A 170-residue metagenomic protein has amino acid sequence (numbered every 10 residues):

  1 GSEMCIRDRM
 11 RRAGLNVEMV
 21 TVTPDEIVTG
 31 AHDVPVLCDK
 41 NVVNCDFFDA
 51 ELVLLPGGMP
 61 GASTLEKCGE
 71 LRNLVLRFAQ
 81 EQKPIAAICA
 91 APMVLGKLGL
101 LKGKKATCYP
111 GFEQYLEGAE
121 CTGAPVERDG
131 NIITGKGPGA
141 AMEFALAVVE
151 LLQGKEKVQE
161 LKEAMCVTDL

Functional and structural regions predicted by a protein language model:
G1-C5: Short, small-residue-biased leader/transition segments that mark boundaries at the very start of proteins
R9-T21, D39-N41, C45-L170: Active-site-adjacent pocket-lining segments in enzyme domains
V20-D39: N-terminal beta-loop-helix "entrance" segment that forms/cooperates in small-molecule cofactor or anionic ligand
